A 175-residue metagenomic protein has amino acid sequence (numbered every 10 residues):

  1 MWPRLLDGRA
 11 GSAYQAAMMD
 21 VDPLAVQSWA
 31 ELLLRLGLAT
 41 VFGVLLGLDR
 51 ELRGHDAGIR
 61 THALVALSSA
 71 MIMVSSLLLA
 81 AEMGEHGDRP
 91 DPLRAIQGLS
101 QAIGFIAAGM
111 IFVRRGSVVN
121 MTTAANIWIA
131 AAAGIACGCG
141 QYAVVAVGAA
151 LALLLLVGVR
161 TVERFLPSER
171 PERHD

Functional and structural regions predicted by a protein language model:
L5, S12-L93, C139-G140, V145 (+2 more regions): Alpha-helical transmembrane segments and their membrane-interface boundaries that form or gate the permeation pathway
A39-G43, L93-M110: Hydrophobic, membrane-facing alpha-helical anchors
V44, L48, V74-S75, I106-M110 (+2 more regions): Alpha-helical transmembrane segments of multipass membrane proteins
G54, A124-Q141: Interfacial segments of multi-pass membrane proteins
P92-L93, I111-T122: Short, amphipathic, aromatic/basic-enriched membrane-interface segments that mark the entry/exit of transmembrane
V145-L153: Hydrophobic core segments of alpha-helical transmembrane domains in multi-pass membrane proteins
A152-T161: Alpha-helical transmembrane segments and their membrane-interface exit regions
